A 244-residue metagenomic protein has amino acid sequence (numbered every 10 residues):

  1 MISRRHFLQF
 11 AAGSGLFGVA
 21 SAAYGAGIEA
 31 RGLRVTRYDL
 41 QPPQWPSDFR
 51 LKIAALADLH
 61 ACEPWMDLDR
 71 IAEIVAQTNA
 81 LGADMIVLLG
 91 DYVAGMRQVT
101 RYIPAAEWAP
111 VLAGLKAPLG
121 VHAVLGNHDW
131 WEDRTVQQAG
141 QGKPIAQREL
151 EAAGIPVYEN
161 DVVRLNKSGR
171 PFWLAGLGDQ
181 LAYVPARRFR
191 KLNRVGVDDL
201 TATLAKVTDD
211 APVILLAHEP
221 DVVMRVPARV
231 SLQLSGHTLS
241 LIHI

Functional and structural regions predicted by a protein language model:
M1, G18-A54, E73-A76: C-terminal segment of N-terminal export signals and the immediately downstream linker at the start of the mature
M1-F17: N-terminal secretory signal peptides and thylakoid transit peptides that target proteins across membranes
S3, F49, G82, A117 (+2 more regions): Residue-level preference for short coil/turn positions at secondary-structure junctions
D39-P42, T78, P110-V111, N160-D161: Short, charged beta->alpha transition segments
L40, T78, V121, V157 (+1 more regions): Conserved hydrophobic/aromatic pocket- or pore-lining residues that grip, position, or stack substrates in active sites
Q44, H60-C62, D129-L232, T238: Conserved catalytic scaffold of divalent metal-dependent phosphoesterases
R50-R148, A153: Membrane-embedded segments
I242-I244: Conserved small/polar residues in nucleotide/adenosyl-binding loops
